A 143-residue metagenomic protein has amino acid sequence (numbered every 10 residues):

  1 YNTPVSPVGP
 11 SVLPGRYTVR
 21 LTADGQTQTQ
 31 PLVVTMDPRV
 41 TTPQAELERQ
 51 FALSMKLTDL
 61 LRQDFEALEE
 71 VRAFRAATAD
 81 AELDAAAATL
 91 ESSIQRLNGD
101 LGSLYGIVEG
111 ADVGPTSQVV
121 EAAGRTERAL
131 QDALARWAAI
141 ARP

Functional and structural regions predicted by a protein language model:
Y1, V8-R16: A glycine-anchored, Pro-Gly-centered beta-turn/N-cap motif
N2-V5, A123: Short, charged low-complexity linear motifs
G9, T42-P43, A52, L97 (+1 more regions): Alpha-helical protein-protein interaction elements
R16, A23, Q30-L32, R62-P143: Mature extracytoplasmic or organellar-lumen-exposed domains after removal of signal/transit peptides
T29-Q63: Low-complexity, Pro/Ser/Thr- and charge-rich linker/hinge segments at domain boundaries
